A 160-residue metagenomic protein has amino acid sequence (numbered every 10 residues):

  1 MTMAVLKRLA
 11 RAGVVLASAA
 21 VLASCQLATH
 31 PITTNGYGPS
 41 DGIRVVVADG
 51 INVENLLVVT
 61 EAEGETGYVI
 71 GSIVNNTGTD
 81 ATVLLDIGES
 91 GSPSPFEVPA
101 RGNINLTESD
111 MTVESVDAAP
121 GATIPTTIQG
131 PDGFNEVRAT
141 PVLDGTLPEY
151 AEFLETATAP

Functional and structural regions predicted by a protein language model:
A20-S24: C-terminal motif of bacterial Sec signal peptides marking the signal peptidase cleavage site
Q26-T29: Bacterial signal peptide processing site
I32-V46, V142-P160: Extracytoplasmic/periplasmic copper-protein system
V46-T60: N-terminal edge beta-strand
G71-T77: Asparagine-centered strand-capping/turn motif at beta-strand->loop junctions
G78-S92: Short acidic, flexible loop segments centered on an aromatic residue
G88-V116: Intrinsically disordered, low-complexity Pro/Gly/Ser/Thr-rich segments with frequent PxxP/GP/PP motifs and embedded
N105-P148: Extracytosolic low-complexity repeat regions of secreted or lipid-anchored proteins
